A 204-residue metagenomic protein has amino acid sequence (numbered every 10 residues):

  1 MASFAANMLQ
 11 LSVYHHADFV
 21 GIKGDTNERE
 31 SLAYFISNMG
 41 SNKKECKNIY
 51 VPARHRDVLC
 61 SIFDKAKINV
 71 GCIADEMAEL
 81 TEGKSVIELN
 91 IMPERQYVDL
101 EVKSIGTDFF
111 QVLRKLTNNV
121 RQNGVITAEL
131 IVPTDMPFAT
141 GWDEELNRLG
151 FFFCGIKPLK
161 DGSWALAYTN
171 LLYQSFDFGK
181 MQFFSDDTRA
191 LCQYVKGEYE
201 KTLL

Functional and structural regions predicted by a protein language model:
M1-F110, R114-T140, E144-L204: Terminal substrate-recognition subdomain of acyl/acetyltransferases
